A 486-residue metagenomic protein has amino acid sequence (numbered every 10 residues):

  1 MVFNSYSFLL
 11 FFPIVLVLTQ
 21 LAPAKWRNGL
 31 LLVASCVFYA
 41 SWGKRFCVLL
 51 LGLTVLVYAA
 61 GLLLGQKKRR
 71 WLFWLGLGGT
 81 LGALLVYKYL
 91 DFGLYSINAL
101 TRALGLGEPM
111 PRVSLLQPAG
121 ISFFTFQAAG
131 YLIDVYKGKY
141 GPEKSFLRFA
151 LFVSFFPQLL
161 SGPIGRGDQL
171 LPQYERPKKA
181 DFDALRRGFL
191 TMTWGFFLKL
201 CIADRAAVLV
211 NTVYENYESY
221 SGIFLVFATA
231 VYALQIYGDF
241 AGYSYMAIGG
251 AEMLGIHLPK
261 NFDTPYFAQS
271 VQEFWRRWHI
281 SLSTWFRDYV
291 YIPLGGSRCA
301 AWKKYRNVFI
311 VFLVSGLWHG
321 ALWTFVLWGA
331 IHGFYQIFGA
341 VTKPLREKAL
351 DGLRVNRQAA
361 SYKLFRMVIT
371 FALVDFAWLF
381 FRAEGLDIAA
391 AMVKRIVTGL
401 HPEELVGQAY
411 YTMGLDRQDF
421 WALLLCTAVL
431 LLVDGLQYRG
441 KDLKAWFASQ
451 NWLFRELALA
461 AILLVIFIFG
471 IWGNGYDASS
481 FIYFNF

Functional and structural regions predicted by a protein language model:
M1-N485: Membrane-embedded transmembrane alpha-helical bundles that form the catalytic cores of multi-pass lipid-modifying
